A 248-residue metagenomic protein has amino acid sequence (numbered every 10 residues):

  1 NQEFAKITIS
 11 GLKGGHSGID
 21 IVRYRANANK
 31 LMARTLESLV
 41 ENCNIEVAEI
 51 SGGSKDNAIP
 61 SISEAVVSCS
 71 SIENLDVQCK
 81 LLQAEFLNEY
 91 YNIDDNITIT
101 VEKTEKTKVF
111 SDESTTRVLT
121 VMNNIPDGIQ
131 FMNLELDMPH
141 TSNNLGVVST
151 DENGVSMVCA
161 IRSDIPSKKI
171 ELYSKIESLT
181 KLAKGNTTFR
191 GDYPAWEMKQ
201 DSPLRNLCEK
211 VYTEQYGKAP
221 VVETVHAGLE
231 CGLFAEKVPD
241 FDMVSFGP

Functional and structural regions predicted by a protein language model:
N1-R162: Midchain, well-structured core segments that form catalytic/ion-binding scaffolds
R23, S163-E171, A195-K199, P203: A short glycine-/small-residue-rich loop at the edge of a beta-strand within enzyme catalytic domains
E49, V101-K103, T187-G191, V221-T224: A structural preference for short, hydrophobic beta-strand core positions in alpha/beta folds
D56-E64, T107-F110, E197-K210, L233-K237: Short glycine/threonine-rich loop-to-helix capping motif typified by GTGT followed within a few residues by an Asp-Pro
C79, I176, C208: Aromatic/hydrophobic pocket-lining residues that form π-stacking "cages" and hydrophobic walls in ligand
N133, H140-V155, A160, E209-P248: Zn-dependent metallopeptidase/amidohydrolase metal-coordination segment
S167-N186: Redox- and metal-dependent alpha/beta enzyme cores, enriched for Fe-S-associated oxidoreductases and cofactor-handling
K181-Q215: Generic long, charged, amphipathic alpha-helical segments
